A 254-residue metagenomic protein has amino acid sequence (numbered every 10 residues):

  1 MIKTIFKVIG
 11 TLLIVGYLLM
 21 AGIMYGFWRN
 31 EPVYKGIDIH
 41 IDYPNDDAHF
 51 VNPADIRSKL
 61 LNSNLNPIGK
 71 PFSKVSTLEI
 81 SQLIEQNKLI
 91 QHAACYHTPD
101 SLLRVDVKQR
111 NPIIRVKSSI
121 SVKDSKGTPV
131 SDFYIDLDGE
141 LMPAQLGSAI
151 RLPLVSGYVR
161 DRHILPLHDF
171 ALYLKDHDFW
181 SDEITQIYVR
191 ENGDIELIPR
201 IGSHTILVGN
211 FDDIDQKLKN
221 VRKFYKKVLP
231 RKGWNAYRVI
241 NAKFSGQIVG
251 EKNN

Functional and structural regions predicted by a protein language model:
M1-Y43, H49-D55, K59-N254: Charged, solvent-exposed interaction patches on well-folded alpha/beta domains that mediate macromolecular contacts
